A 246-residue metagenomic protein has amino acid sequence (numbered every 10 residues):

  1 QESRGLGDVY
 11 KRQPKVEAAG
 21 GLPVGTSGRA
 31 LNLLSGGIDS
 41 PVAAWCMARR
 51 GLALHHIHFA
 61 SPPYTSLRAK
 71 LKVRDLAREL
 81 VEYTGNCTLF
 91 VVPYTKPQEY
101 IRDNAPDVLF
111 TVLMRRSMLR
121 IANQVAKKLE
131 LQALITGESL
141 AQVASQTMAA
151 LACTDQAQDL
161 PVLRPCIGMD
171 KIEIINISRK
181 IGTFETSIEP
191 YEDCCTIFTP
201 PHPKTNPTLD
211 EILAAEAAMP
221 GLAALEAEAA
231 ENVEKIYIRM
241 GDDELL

Functional and structural regions predicted by a protein language model:
Q1-Y10: Single conserved hydrophobic/aromatic residue that forms the stacking wall/gate of nucleotide- or nucleobase-binding
P14-S27, Q98, N104-N176, K180-I181 (+2 more regions): Active-site adenylate/phosphate-handling loop in enzymes that bind or generate adenylated species
A18-V73, C195, P201: ATP-dependent adenylation/pyrophosphate-handling site
N32, H56-H58, V91, T136 (+1 more regions): Structural beta-sheet core signal
L76-N104, Y191-D193: A conserved beta-strand->alpha-helix junction
G182-P190: A short alpha-helix-loop-beta-strand transition element characteristic of N-terminal alpha/beta dinucleotide-binding
E189-L246: The feature marks non-catalytic terminal segments
